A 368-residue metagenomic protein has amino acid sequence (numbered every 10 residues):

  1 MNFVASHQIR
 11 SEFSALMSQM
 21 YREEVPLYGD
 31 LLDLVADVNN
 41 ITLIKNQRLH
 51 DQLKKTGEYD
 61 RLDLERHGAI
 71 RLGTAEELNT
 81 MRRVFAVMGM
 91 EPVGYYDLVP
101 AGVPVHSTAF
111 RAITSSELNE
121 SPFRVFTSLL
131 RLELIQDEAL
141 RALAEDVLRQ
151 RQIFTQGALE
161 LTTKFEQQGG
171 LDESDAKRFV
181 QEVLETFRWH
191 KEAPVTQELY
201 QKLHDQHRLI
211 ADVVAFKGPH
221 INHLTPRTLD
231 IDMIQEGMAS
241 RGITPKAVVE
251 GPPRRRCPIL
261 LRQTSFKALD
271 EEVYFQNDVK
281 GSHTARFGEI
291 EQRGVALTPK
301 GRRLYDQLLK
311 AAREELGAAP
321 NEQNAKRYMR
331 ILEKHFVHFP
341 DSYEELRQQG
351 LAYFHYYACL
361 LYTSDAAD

Functional and structural regions predicted by a protein language model:
M1-L53, I153-L203: Charged, low-complexity intrinsically disordered tails and linkers
Y28-L143: An N-terminal, globular interaction/scaffold subdomain
S107-I210, R227, P245: Internal, well-ordered alpha/beta segment that forms a basic, Gly-enriched binding/recognition surface
R227-R327: Long, internal scaffold/assembly segments composed of regular secondary structure
L316-P320, N324-H335, F339-E345, F354-H355: Long, charge-rich alpha-helical interaction segments
Y362-D368: Conserved small/polar residues in nucleotide/adenosyl-binding loops
